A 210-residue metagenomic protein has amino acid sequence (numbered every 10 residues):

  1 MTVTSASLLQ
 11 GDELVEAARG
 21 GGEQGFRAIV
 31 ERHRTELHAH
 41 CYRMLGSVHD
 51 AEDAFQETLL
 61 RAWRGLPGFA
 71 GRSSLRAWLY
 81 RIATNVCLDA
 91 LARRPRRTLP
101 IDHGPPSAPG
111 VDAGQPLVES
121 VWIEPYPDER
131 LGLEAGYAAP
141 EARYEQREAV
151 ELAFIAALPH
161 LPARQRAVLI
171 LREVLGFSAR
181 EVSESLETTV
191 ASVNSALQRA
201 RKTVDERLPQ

Functional and structural regions predicted by a protein language model:
L9, G20-E23, S120-Q165: Amphipathic alpha-helical segment used for protein-protein interaction
E16-A39, H49, W63: A short, charge-rich alpha-helical start-of-domain segment used by transcription regulators
R19-G20, M44-V48, E57-L75, D89-T98 (+2 more regions): Sigma70-family region 2
I29, H33, L37, T58 (+2 more regions): Residue-level preference for hydrophobic side chains embedded in well-ordered alpha helices
L37, C41, L66, L79 (+1 more regions): Hydrophobic-face residues of short alpha-helical interaction/recognition segments
Y80, L91-P125, R207-Q210: Short, basic/polar amphipathic helix motif occurring as a linker/hinge flanking DNA-binding modules in transcription
P159, A163-A167, L171-S192: Helix-turn-helix DNA-binding module
L186-L208: DNA-recognition helix of helix-turn-helix
